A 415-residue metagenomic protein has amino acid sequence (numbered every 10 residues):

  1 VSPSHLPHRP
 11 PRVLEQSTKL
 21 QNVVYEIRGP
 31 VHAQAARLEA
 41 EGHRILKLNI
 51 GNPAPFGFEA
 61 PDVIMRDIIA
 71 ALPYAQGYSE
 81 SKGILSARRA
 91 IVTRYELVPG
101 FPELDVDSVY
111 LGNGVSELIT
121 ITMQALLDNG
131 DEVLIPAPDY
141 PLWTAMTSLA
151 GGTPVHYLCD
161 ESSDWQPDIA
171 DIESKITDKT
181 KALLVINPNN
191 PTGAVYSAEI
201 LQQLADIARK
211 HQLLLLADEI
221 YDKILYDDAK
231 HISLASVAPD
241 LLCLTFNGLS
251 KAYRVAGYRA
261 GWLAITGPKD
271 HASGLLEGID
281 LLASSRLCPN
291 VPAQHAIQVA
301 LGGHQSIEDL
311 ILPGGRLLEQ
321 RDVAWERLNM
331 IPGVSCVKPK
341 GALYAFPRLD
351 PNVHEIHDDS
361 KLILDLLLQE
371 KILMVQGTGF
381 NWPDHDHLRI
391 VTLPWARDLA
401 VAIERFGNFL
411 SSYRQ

Functional and structural regions predicted by a protein language model:
S2-P3, S174, E355-H357, K361 (+2 more regions): PLP-dependent enzyme catalytic core of the Aspartate aminotransferase-like
H5-G114, I121, C288, A300-G303 (+1 more regions): N-terminal small-domain helix-loop-helix segment of the aminotransferase-like
V31, L48, I68, I91 (+14 more regions): Generic structural signal for small/hydrophobic residues in well-ordered secondary structure, especially within
E41, A150, K210-H211, L241 (+2 more regions): Helix C-cap/helix->beta junction micro-motif
A75-D206, K223-S236, E404-R405: Conserved core of the PLP fold type I
I135, H156, L215-A217, M374-Q376: Hydrophobic residues in well-ordered beta-strands that form the structural core
S236-G315, W325-R327, L410: Conserved core segment of the aminotransferase class I/II
Q298, G314-W325, C336-D350, D384: Conserved glycine-rich beta-strand-loop-beta hairpin in the small C-terminal domain of fold type I
